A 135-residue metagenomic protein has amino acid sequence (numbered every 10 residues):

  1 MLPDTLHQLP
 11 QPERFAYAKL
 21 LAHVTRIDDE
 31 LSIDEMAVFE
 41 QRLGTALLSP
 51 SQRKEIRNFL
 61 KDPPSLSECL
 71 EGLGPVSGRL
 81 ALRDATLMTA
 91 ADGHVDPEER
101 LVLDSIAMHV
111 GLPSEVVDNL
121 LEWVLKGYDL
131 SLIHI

Functional and structural regions predicted by a protein language model:
M1-I133: Small-residue-enriched hydrophobic alpha-helices in membranes
